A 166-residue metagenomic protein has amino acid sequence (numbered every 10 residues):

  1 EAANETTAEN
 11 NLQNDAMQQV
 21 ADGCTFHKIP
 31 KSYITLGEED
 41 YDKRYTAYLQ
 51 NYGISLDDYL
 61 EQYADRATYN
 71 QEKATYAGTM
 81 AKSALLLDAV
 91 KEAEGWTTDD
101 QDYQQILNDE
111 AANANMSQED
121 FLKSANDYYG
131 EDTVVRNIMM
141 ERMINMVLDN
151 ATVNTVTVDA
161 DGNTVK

Functional and structural regions predicted by a protein language model:
E1-K166: Extended, charged alpha-helical "arm"/coiled-coil substrate-binding scaffolds, typified by the C-terminal helical
